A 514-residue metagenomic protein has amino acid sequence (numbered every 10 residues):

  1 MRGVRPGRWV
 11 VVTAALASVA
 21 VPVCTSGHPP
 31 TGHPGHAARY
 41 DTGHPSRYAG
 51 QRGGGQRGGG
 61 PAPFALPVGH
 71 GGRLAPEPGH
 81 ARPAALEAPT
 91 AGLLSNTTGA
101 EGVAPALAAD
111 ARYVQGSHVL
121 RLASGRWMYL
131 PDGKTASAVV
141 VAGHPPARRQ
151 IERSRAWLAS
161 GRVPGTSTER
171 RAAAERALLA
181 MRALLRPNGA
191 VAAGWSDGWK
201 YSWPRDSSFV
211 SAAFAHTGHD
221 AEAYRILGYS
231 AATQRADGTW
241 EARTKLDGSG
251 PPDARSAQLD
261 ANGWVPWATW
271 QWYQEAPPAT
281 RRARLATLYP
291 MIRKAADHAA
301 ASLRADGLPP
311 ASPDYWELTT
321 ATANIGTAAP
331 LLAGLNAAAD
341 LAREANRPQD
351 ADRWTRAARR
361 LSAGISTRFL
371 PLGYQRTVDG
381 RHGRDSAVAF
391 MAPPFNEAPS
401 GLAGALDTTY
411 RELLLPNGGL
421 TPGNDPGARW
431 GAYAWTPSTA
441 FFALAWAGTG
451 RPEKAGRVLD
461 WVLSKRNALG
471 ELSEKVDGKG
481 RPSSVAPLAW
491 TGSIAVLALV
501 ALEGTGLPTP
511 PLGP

Functional and structural regions predicted by a protein language model:
M1-A14: N-terminal export and membrane-targeting signals
L16, V23-H33, Y40-H44, Y48-K200 (+4 more regions): Low-complexity, Ser/Thr/Pro/Gly-enriched N-terminal "stalk/linker" regions
Y113-V139, A192-Y201, R243-W264, Q271 (+3 more regions): The feature captures the catalytic groove of carbohydrate-active enzymes
R162-R171, A215-L227, W272-R293, A339-R359 (+3 more regions): Structural helix-adjacent loops and short alpha-helical linkers that scaffold large soluble proteins
A174-G189, H219-E241, T287-L308, T355-G373 (+2 more regions): Long, well-ordered core segments of solenoidal/helical folds
K200-L303, A328, L332, V485-G504: Aromatic-rich carbohydrate-recognition surfaces in CAZymes
R255-W272, G380-S400, S438-P514: C-terminal capping/lid segments that line or modulate ligand- or cofactor-binding pockets
S256-L259, T322-A333, E344-A345, A351-A440 (+1 more regions): Extended ligand-binding clefts on enzyme/binding-domain cores
